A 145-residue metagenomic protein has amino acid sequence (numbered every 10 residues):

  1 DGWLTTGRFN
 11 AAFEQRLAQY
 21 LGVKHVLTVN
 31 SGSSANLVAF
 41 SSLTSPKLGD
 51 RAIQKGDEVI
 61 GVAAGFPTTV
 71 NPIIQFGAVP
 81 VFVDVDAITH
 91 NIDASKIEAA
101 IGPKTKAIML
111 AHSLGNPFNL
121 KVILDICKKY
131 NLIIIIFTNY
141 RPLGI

Functional and structural regions predicted by a protein language model:
D1-G2, Y130: Phosphate/oxyanion-binding loops and surfaces in catalytic or ligand/nucleic-acid-binding neighborhoods
W3-E58, N71-F76, F82: Phosphate-binding glycine-rich loop
S45-F137, P142-G144: PLP-dependent aminotransferase-like
